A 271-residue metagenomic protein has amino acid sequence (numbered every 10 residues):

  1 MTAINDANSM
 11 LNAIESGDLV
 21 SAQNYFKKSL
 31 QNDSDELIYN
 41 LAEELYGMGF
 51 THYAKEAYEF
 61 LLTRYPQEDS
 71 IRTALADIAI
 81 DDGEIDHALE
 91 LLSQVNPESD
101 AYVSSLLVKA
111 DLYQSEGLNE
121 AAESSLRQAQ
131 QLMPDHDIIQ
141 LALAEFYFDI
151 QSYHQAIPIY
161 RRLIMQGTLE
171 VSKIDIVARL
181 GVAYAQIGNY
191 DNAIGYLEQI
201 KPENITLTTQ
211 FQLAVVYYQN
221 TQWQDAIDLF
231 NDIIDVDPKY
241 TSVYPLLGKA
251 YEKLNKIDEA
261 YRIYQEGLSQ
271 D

Functional and structural regions predicted by a protein language model:
I4, E36-L37, S70, S104 (+5 more regions): Start-of-helix register in tetratricopeptide repeats
K28-S29, F60-L61, Q94-V95, Q128-A129 (+4 more regions): Canonical positions in the second alpha-helix
N32-S34, P66, D100, P134 (+3 more regions): Short coil turns that delineate tetratricopeptide repeat
N40, A74-D77, V108, A142 (+3 more regions): Canonical tetratricopeptide repeat
